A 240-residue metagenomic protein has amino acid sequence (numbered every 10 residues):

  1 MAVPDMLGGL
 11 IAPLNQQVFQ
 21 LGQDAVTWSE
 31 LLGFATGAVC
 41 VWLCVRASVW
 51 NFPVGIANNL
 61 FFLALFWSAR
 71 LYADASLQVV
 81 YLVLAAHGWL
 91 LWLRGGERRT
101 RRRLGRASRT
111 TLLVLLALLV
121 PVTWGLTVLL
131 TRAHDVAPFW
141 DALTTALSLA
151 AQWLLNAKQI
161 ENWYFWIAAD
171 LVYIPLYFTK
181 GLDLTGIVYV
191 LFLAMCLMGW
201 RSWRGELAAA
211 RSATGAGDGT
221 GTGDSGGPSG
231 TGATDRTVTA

Functional and structural regions predicted by a protein language model:
A2-V45, W92-G96, R102-G219, G227-A240: Polytopic alpha-helical membrane-helix bundles and their juxtamembrane interface segments in multi-pass membrane
V3, P53-I56: A broadly tuned "polar low-complexity/structure-edge" signature
T27, F34, V49-F52, A75: Hydrophobic alpha-helical segments of membrane proteins, primarily the transmembrane helices and their short helical
L32, T36, V54, A69 (+2 more regions): Short glycine-rich loop/turn motifs that provide flexible caps or phosphate-binding loops at active sites
W42-W50, L65-L71: Short, hydrophobic transmembrane alpha-helix segments
G55-T100: Hydrophobic/aromatic-rich structural module bridging two neighboring secondary-structure elements via a short loop
